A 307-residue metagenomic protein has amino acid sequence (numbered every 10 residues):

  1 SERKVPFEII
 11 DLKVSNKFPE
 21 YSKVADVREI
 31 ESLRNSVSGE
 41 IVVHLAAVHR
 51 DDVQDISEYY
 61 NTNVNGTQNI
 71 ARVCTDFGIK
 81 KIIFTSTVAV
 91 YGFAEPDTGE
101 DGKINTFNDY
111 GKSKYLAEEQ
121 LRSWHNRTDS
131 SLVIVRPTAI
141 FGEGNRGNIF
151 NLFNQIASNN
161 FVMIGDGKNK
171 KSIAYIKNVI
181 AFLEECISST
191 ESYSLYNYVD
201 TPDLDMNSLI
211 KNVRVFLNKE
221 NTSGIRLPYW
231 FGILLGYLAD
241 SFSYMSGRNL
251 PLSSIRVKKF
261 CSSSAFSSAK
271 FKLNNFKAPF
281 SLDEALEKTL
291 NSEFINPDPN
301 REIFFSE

Functional and structural regions predicted by a protein language model:
V27-N65, V73-D76, V90-F93: NAD(P)H-binding glycine-rich loop region in Rossmannoid oxidoreductase-like domains and their noncatalytic homologs
N69-D109: Conserved Rossmann-fold NAD(P)-dependent oxidoreductase catalytic core, especially the SDR/UDP-sugar
Y91-G92, S130-N151: Flexible, glycine-rich beta-alpha linker
F107-V133: Active-site Tyr-X1-5-Lys
G142, I164-N169, Y196-L204, R214 (+3 more regions): Glycine-rich Rossmann NAD(P)(H)-binding loop
N145-N151, G165-I187, Y193-S194, S208: Substrate-positioning beta->alpha
I176, K211, L235-F276: Conserved C-terminal active-site "lid" loop/helix of NAD(P)H-dependent oxidoreductases that clamps the redox cofactor
C186-L252, L286-L290, N296-E307: Mid/C-terminal beta-alpha module of Rossmann-like enzyme folds, strongest in SDR-family dehydrogenases/epimerases
